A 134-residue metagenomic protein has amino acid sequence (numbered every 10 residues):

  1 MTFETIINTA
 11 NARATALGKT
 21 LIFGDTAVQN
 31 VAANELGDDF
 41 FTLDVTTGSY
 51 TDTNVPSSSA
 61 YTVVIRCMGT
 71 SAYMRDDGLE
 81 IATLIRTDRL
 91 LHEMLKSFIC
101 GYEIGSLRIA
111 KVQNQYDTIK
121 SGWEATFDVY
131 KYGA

Functional and structural regions predicted by a protein language model:
M1-T26, N30, V45-A134: Charged, amphipathic alpha-helical segments and their flanking helix caps
N34-G48: A short, hydrophobic beta-strand-centered structural micro-motif
